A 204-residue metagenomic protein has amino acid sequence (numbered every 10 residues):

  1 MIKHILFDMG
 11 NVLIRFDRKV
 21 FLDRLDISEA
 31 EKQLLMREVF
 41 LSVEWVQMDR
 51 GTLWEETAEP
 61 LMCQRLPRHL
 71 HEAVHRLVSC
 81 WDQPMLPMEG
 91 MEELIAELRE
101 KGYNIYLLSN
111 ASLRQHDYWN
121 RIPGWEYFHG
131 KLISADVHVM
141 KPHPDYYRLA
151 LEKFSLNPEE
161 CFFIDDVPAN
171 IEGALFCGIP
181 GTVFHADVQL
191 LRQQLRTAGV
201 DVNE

Functional and structural regions predicted by a protein language model:
M1-K3, F7, S112-E204: Asp-based, Mg2+/Mn2+-dependent phosphohydrolase catalytic module
I2-E93, E100: N-terminal helical cap/lid subdomain that shapes the substrate entry/recognition surface in HAD-like hydrolases
D8-N11, G51, L98, L107 (+2 more regions): Generic structural signal for small/hydrophobic residues in well-ordered secondary structure, especially within
R15, L107-S109, V183: Hydrophobic residues in well-ordered beta-strands that form the structural core
Q64, R68, E97-E100, R121 (+2 more regions): Secondary-structure boundary motif
W81-L86, S109-N110, V139: Short, flexible loop segments at the rims of nucleotide/cofactor-binding pockets, characterized by
N104-Y106, F162: A structural signal for isolated positions on well-ordered beta-strands in alpha/beta enzyme cores
